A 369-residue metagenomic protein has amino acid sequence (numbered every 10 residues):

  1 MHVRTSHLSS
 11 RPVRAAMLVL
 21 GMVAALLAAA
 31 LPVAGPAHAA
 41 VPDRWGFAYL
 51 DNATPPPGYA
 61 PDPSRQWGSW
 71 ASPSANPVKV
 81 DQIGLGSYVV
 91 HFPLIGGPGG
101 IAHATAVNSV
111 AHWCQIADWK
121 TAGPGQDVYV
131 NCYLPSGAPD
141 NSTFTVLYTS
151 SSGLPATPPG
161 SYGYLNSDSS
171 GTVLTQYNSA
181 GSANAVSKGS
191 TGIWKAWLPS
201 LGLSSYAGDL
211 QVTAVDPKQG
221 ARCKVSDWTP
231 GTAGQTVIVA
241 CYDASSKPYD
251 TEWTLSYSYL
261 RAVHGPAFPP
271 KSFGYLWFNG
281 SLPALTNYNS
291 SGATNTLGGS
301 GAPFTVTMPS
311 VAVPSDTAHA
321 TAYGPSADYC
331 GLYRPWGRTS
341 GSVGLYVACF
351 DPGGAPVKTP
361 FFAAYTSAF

Functional and structural regions predicted by a protein language model:
M1-A39: Secretory targeting and sorting signals
H38-P98, H103-F369: Extracellular receptor-binding modules and their adjoining Ser/Thr/Gly/Asp/Asn-rich linkers
